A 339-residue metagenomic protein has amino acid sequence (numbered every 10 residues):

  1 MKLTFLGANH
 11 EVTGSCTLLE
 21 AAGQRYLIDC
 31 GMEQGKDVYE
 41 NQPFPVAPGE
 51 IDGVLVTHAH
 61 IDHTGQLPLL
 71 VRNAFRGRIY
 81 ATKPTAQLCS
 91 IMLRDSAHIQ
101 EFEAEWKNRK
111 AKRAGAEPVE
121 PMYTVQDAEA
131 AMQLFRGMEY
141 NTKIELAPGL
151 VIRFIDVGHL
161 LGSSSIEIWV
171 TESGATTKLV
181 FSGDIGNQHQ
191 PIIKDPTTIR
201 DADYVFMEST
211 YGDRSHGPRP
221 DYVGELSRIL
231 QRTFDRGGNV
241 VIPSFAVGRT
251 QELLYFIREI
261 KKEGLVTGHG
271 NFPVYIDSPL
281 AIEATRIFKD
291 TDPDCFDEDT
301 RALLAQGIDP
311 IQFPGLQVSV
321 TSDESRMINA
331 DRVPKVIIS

Functional and structural regions predicted by a protein language model:
M1-L55, T64, V71-E252, R258-T267: His/Asp/Glu-rich metal-coordinating catalytic cores of metallo-dependent phosphodiesterases/hydrolases acting on
I229-S339: Hard-cation-handling environments
